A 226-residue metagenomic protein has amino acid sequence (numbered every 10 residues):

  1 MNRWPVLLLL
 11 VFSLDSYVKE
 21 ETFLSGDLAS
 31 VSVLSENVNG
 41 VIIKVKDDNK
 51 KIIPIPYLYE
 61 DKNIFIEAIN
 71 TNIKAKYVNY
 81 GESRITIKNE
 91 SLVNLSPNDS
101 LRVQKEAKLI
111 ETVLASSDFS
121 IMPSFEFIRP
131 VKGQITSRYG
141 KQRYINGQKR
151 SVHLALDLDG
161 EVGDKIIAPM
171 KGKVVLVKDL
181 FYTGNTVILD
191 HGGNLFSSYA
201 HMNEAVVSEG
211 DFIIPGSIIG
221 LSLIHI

Functional and structural regions predicted by a protein language model:
W4-F12: Sec-dependent N-terminal signal peptides
L14-G81: Cationic-aromatic interfacial patches
K74-T183: Surface-exposed, glycine-biased beta-strand/turn segments
S137, L176, H201-E204, L221: A residue-level detector for short acidic-glycine micro-motifs
K165-V174, V207-S222: Short, well-structured beta-strand-loop connectors
G192-G216: Short histidine-centered loop motifs in beta-beta connectors
H225-I226: Conserved small/polar residues in nucleotide/adenosyl-binding loops
